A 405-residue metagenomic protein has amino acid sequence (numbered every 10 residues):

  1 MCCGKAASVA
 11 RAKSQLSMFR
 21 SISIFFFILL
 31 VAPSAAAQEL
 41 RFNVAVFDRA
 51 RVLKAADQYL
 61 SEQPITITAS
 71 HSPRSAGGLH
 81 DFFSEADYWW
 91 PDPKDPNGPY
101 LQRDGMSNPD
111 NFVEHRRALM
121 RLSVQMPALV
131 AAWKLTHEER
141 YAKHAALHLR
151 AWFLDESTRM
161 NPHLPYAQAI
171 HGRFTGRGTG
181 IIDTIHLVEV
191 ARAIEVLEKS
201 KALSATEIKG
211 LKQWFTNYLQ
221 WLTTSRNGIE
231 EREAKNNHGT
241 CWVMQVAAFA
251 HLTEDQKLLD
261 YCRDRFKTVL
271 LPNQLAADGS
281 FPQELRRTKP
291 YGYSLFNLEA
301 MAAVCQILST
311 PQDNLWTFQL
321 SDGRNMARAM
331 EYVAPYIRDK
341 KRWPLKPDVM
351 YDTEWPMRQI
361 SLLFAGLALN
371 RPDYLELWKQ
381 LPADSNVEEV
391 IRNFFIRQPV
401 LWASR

Functional and structural regions predicted by a protein language model:
C2-C3: Cysteine-centered motifs
A6-A12: Acidic, Ala/Val/Gly-enriched low-complexity intrinsically disordered segments
S17-S21: Positively charged n-region of N-terminal signal peptides that target proteins for export
I22-A32: Bacterial N-terminal signal peptides
A36-E231, T240, D264, L308-Q312 (+1 more regions): Extracellular glycan-targeting catalytic surfaces
A234-H238, Y293: Histidine-centered active-site/metal-ligand motif
M244, A248-P344: Long, repeat-rich segments with strong aromatic
